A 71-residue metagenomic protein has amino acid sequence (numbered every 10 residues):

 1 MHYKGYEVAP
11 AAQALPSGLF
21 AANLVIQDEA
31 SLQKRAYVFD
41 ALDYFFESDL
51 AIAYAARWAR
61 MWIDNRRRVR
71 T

Functional and structural regions predicted by a protein language model:
M1-L32: N-terminal segment of the canonical double-stranded RNA-binding domain
M1-Y3, E7, Q13-A14, V38 (+3 more regions): Long, contiguous binding/interaction regions
A30, A55-R57, T71: Juxtamembrane/interface motifs at transmembrane-helix termini
A36-L50: A short, exposed loop/beta-hairpin motif centered on an aromatic-Gly-Thr core
F46-I63: A short, charged, amphipathic alpha-helix used as a generic interaction element across diverse proteins
